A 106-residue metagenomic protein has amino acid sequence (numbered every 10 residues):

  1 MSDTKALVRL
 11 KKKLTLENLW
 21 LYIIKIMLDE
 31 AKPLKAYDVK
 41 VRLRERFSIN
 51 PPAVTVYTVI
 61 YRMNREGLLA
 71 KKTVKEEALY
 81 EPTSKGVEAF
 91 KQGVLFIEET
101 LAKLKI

Functional and structural regions predicted by a protein language model:
M1-K13: Short, Lys/Arg-enriched N-terminal segment that forms or immediately precedes the first helix of a structured domain
R9-K12, I49, K75, L79: Alpha-helix initiation/capping motif
K13-P52: N-terminal helix-turn-helix DNA-binding core of bacterial DNA-binding proteins
Y57-R62: Short, hydrophobic-biased segments on the C-terminal half of alpha helices that form "recognition helices"
N64-K75, E81: Beta-hairpin "wing" of winged helix-turn-helix
K75-V94: Basic, amphipathic "hinge/linker" alpha-helix immediately C-terminal to the N-terminal HTH DNA-binding motif
E88-I106: Amphipathic alpha-helical dimerization/coiled-coil segments that flank or bridge DNA-binding/regulatory modules
